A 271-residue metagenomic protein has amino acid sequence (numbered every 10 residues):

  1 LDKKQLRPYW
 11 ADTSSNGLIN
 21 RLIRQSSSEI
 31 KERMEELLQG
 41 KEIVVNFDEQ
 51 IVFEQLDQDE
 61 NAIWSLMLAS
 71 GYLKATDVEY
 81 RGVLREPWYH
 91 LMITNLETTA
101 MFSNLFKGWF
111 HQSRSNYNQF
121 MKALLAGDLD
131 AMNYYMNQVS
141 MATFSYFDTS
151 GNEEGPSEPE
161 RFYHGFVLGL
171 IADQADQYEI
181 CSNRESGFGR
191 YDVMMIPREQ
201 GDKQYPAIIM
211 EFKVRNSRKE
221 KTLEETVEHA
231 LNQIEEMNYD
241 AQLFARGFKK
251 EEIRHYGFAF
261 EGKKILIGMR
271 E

Functional and structural regions predicted by a protein language model:
L1-N238, I267-E271: Extended alpha-helical interface modules used as scaffolds for assembling large macromolecular complexes
V227-L231, N238-M269: Nucleic-acid nuclease catalytic cores
